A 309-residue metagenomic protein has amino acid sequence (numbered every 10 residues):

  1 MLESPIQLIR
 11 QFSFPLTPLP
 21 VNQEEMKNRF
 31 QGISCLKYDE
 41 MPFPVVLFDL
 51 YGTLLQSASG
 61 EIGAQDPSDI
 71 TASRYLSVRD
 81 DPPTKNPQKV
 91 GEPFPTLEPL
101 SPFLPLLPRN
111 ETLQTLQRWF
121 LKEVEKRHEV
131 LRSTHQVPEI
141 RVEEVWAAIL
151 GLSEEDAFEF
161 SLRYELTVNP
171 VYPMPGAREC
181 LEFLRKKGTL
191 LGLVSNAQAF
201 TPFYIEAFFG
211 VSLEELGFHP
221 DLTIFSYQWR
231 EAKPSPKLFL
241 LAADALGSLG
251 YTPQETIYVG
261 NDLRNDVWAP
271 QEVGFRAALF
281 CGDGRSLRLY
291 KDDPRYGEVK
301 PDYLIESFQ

Functional and structural regions predicted by a protein language model:
M1-V46, S73-E98, P102-L106, R178 (+2 more regions): Asp-based, Mg2+/Mn2+-dependent phosphohydrolase catalytic module
D39-S59: Asp-based phosphoryl-transfer active-site loop
M41, G63-Q65, R132, Q136 (+3 more regions): Short, charged/polar micro-motifs that form catalytic or ligand-binding hotspots
P42, V137-E143, L162-L193: Short, acidic loop-to-helix structural element flanking the phosphoryl-transfer center in phosphate-processing enzymes
L55-A58, I62, L150-S153: A generic secondary-structure signal for well-formed alpha-helical elements
G60-R74, F103: Basic, amphipathic juxtamembrane/active-site segments that coordinate anionic phosphate or diphosphate groups
D66-I70, W146-L150, S307-Q309: Short, intrinsically disordered, charge-balanced linker/junction segments flanking boundaries in proteins
A72-Y75, D80-P82, Q88, E92-P95 (+1 more regions): A metal-dependent, Asp-based hydrolase signature
